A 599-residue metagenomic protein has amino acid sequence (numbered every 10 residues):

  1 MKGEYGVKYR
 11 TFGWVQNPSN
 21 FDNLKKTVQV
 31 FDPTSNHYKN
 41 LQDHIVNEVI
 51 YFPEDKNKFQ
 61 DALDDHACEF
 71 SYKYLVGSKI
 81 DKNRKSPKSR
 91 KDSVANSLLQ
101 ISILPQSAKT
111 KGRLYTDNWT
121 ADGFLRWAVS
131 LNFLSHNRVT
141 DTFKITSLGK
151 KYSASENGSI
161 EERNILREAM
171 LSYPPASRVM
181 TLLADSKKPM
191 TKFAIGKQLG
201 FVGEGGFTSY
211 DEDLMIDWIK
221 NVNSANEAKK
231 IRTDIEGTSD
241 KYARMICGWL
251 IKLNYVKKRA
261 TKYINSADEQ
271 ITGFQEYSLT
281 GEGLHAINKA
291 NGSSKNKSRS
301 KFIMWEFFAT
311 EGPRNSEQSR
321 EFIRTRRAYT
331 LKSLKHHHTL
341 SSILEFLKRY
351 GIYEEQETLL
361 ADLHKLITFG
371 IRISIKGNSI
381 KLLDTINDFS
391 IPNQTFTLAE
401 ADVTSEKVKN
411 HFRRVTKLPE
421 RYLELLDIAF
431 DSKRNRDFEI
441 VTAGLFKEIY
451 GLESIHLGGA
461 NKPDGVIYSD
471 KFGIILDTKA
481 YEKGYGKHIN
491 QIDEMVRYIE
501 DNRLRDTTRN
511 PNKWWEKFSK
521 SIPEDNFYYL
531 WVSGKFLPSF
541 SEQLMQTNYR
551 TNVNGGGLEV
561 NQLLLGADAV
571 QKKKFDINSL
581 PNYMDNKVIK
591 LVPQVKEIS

Functional and structural regions predicted by a protein language model:
M1-T416: Donor-sugar nucleotide-binding helix/loop cap in glycosyltransferases
A399-S599: Catalytic core segments in nucleotide and nucleic-acid processing enzymes
